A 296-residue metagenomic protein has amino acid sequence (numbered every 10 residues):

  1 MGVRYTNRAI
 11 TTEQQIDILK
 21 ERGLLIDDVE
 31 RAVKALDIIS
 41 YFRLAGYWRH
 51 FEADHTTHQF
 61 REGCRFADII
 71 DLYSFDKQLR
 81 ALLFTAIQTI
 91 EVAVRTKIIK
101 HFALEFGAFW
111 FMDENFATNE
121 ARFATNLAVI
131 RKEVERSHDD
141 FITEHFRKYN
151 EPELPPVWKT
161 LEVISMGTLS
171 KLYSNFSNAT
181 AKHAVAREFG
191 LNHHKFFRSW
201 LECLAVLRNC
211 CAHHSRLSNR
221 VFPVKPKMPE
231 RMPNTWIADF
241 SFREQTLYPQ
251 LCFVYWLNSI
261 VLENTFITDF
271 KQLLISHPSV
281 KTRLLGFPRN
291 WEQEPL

Functional and structural regions predicted by a protein language model:
M1-V206, S218-L296: Extended intrinsically disordered or low-complexity regions, especially N/C-terminal cytosolic tails and loops, rather
H214: Acidic/aromatic/glycine-rich contiguous surface patches that form carbohydrate-binding/processing clefts and analogous
